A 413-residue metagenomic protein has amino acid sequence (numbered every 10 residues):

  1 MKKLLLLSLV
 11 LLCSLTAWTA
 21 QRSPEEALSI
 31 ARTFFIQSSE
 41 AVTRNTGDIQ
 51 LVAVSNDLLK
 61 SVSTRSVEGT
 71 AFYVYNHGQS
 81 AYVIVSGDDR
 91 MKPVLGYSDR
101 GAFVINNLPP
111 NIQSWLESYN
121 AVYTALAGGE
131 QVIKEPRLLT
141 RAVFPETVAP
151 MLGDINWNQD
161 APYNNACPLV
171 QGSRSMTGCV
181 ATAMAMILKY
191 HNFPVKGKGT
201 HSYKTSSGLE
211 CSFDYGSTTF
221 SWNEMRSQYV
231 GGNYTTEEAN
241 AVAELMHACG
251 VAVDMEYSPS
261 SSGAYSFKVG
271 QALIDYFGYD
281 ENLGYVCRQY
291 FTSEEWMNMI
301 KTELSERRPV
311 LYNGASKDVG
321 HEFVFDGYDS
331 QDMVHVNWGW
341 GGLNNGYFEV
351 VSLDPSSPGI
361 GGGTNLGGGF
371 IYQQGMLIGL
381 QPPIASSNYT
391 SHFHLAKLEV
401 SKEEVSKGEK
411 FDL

Functional and structural regions predicted by a protein language model:
L4-C13: Sec-dependent N-terminal signal peptides
L15-A20: Sec/Tat signal peptide C-region and signal peptidase I cleavage site
Q21-T64: Short, non-transmembrane alpha-helical segments in secretory-pathway proteins
A27, S175, V180-I187, Y265 (+3 more regions): Stable alpha-helical elements in mature extracytoplasmic
I49-Q79, Q271, D275-N337: Active-site-adjacent substructure of cysteine-protease-like catalytic cores
S86-G87, K92-G101, Q331-V351: Catalytic Cys-His active-site segments of thiol-dependent hydrolases/isopeptidases
V94-S262: Active-site-adjacent structural segments surrounding the nucleophilic cysteine of cysteine proteases and isopeptidases
I360-L413: Short, compositionally biased P/S/T/A/G/V-rich stretches that sit at domain boundaries
